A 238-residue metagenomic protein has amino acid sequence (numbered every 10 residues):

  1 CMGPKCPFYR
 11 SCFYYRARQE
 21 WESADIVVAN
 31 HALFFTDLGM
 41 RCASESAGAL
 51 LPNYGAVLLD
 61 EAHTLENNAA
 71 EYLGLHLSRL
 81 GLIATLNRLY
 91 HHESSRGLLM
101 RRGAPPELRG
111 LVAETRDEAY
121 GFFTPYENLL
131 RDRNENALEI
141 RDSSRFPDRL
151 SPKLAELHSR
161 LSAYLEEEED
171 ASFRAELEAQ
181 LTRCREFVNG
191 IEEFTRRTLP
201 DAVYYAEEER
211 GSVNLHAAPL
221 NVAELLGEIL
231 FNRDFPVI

Functional and structural regions predicted by a protein language model:
M2-R10, Y15-D25, L38-A56, E61-I238: Conserved coupling segment at the C-terminus of the helicase ATP-binding
D25-H31: Extended, Lys/Arg-enriched charged tracts that mediate electrostatic binding to polyanionic substrates
A32-L33, H63: Catalytic acidic motif of RecA-like/P-loop NTPases
